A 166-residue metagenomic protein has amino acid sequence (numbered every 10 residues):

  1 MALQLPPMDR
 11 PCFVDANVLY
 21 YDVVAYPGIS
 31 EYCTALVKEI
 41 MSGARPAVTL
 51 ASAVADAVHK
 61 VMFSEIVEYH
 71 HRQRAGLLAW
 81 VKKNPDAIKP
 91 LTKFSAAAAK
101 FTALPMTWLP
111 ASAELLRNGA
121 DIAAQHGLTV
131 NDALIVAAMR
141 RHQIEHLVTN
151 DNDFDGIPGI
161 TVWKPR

Functional and structural regions predicted by a protein language model:
M1-A53, K60-G76, H142: Short, well-structured N-terminal submotif of metal-dependent ribonuclease cores
M1-P7, P11, V136-R166: Acidic, PIN/NYN-like endoribonuclease modules and their adjacent C-terminal/linker elements
L3, T92-S95, A99-H146: Active-site neighborhoods of divalent-metal-dependent phosphate/nucleic-acid chemistry enzymes
V14-D15, L50, L128-V130, D151 (+1 more regions): Histidine- and aromatic-rich ligand-binding microenvironments
V18, A53, L115, L134-I135 (+1 more regions): Alpha-helix capping/helix-boundary segments
G43-A44, L104, I157: Structured helix-beta-strand junction loops
S64-A96: Helix-adjacent hinge/juxtasegments
